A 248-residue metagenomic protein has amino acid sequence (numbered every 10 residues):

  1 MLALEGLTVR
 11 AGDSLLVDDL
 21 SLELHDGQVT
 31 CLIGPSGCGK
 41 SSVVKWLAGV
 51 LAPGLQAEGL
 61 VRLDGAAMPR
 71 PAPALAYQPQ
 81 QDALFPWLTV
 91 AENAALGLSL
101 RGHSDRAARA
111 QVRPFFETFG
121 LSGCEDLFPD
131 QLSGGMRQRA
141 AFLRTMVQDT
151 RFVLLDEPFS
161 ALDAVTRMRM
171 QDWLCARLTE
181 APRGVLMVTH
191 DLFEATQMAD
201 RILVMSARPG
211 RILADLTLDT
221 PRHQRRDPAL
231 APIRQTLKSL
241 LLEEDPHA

Functional and structural regions predicted by a protein language model:
G49, Q56-R70: Conserved ABC transporter NBD signature motif
D64-W87, L100, D105-R106, T179 (+1 more regions): ABC ATPase NBD coupling module
L88-A95: Short coil-to-helix segment of the ABC ATPase nucleotide-binding domain corresponding to the Q-loop/switch region
A95, R106-C124, A176: Conserved ABC ATPase "signature" region
F128-L132, M136: Conserved ABC ATPase signature
F142: Hydrophobic anchor residue at the start of the ABC signature
V147-R151: A short, proline-enriched helix->beta-strand linker immediately N-terminal to the Walker B motif in ABC-type P-loop
